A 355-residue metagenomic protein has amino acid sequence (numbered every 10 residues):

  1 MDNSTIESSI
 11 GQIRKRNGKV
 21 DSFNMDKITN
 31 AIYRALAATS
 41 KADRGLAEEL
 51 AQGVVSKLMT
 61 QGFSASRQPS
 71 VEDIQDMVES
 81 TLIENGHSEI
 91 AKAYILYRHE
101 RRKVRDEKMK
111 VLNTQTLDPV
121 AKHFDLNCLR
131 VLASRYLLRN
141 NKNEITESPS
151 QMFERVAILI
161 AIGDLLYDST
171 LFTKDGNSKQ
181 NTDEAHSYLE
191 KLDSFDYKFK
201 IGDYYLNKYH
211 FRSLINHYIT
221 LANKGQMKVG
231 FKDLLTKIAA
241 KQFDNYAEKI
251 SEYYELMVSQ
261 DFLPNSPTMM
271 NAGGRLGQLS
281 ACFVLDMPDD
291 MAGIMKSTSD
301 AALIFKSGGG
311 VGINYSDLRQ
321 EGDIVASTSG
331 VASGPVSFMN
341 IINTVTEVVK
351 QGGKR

Functional and structural regions predicted by a protein language model:
M1-R355: Extended catalytic cores of very large enzyme megasubunits
